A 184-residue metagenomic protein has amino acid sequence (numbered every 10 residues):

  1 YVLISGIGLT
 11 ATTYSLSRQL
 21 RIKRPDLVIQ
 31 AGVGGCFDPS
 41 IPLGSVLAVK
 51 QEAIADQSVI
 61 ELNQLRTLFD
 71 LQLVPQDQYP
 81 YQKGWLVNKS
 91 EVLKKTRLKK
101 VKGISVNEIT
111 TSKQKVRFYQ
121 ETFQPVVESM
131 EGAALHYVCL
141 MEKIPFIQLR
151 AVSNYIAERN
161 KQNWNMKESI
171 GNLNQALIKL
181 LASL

Functional and structural regions predicted by a protein language model:
Y1-A53, Q57: N-terminal catalytic or cofactor-binding beta/alpha core of small enzyme domains
L3, I29, L47, K99-I104 (+1 more regions): Hydrophobic/aromatic beta-strand patches that form the interior of the parallel beta-sheet core in alpha/beta enzyme
F37-F123: Mid-sequence, gly/pro-rich, charge-dense loop/helix-turn segments that line enzyme active sites
V46-A48, F146, N165-K167: Short, hinge-like loop/turn segments at secondary-structure boundaries
E108-Q148, S153, A157: A C-terminal functional module that forms or caps the active site or interfaces directly with catalytic machinery
I156-L184: His/Asp/Glu-rich mid-to-C-terminal helical/loop segments that flank catalytic regions of hydrolases
